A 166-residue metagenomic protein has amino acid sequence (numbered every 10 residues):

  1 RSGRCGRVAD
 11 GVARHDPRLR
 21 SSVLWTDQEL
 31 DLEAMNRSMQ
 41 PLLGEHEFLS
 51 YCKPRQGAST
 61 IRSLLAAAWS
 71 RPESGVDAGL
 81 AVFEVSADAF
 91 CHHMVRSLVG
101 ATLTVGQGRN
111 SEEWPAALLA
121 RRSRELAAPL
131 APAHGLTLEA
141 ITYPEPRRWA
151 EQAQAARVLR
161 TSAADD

Functional and structural regions predicted by a protein language model:
R1-D166: Structured-RNA-binding interfaces characteristic of tRNA pseudouridine synthases
